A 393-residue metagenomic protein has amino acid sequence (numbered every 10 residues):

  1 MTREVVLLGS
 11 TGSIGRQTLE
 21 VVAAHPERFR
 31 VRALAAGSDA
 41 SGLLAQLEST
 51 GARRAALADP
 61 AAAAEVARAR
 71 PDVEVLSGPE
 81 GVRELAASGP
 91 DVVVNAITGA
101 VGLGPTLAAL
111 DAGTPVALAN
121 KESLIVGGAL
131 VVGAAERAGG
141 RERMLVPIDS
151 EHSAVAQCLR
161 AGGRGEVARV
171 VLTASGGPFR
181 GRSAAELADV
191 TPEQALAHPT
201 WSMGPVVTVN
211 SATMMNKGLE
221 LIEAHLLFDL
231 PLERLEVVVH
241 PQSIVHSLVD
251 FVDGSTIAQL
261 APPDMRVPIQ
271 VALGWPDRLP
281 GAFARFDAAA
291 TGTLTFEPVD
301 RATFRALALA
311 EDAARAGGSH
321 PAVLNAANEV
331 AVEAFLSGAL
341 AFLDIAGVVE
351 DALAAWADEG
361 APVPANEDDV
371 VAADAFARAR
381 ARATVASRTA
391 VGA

Functional and structural regions predicted by a protein language model:
M1-A393: Catalytic, metal-anchored helix/loop core of enzyme active sites in primary metabolism
